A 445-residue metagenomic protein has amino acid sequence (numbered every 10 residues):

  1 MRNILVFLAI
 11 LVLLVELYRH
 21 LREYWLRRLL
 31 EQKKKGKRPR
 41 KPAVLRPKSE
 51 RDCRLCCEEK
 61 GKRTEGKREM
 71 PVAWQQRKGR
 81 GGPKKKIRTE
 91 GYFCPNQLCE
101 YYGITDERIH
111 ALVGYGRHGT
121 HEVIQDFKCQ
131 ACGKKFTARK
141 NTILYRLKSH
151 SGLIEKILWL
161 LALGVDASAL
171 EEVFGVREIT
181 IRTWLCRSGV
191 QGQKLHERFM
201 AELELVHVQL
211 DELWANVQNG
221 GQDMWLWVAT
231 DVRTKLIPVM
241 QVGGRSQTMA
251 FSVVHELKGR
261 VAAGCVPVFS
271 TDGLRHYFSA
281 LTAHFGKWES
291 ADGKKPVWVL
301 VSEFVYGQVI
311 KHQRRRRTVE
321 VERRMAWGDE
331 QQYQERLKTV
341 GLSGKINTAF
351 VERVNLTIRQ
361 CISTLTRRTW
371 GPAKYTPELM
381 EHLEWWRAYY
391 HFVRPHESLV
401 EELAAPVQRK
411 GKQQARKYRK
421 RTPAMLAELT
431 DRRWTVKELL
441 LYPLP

Functional and structural regions predicted by a protein language model:
M1-L8: Feature marks short, highly hydrophobic, charge-poor N-terminal signal-anchor/signal peptide-like helices that anchor
I4, V15, V44, M70-V72: Short hydrophobic transmembrane-like helices used for membrane targeting/insertion
L13-H20: Alpha-helical transmembrane segments
E23-R51: Short juxtamembrane segments adjacent to a transmembrane helix
C57-P445: Residue-level recognition of single "structural anchor" positions that define or cap local secondary structure
